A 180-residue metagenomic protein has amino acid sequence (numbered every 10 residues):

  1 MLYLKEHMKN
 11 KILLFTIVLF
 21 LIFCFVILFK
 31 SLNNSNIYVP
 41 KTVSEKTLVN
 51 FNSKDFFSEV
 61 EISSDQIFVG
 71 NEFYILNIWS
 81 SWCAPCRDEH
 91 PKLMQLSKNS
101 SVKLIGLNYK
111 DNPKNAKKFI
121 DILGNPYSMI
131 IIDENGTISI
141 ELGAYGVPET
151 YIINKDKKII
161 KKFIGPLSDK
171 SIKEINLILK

Functional and structural regions predicted by a protein language model:
M1-K54: N-terminal targeting signals for export/organelle localization
M1-L14, S35-V39, D65-I67, K98-N99 (+2 more regions): Short, Lys/Arg-enriched, disordered terminal segments
F51-Y74: A short beta-strand-turn-helix
E72-Y74, I78-W82, G146: Short pre-active-site segment immediately N-terminal to redox-active cysteine/selenocysteine motifs in thiol-based
I75-L76, L104, T150: Hydrophobic beta-strand anchors of alpha/beta hydrolase catalytic cores
I78-Q95: Conserved redox-active cysteine motifs that mediate thiol-disulfide chemistry, especially di-cysteine Cys-X(1-2)-Cys
K98, K103-N135, V147: Conserved segment of the thioredoxin-like fold in thiol-based oxidoreductases
D121-P126, D133-L179: Thiol/disulfide oxidoreductase modules built on the thioredoxin-like
